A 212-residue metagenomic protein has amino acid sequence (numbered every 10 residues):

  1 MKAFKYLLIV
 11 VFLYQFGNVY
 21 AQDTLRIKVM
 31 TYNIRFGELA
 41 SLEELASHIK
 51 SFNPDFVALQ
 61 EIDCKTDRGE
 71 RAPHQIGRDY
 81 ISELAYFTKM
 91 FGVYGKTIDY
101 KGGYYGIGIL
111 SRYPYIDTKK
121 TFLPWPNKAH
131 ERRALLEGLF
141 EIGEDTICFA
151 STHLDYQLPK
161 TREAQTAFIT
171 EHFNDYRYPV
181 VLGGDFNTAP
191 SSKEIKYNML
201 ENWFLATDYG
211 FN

Functional and structural regions predicted by a protein language model:
M1-L25: Bacterial Sec-dependent N-terminal signal peptides
A21-F56, F91-Y94, I98-N212: Active-site regions of metal-assisted phosphoester/phosphodiester hydrolases, unifying DNase/endonuclease modules
E44-P54, A58-C64, R68-H74: N-terminal carbohydrate-binding/catalytic regions of secreted carbohydrate-active enzymes
C64-R78, K193-W203: Short, flexible/disordered intra-domain loops and linkers
P73-Y80, A164-I169: Charged helix-capping and loop-helix junction motifs
Y80-M90, L110: Charged, glycine-enriched surface loops/patches that mediate electrostatic binding to polyanionic ligands
